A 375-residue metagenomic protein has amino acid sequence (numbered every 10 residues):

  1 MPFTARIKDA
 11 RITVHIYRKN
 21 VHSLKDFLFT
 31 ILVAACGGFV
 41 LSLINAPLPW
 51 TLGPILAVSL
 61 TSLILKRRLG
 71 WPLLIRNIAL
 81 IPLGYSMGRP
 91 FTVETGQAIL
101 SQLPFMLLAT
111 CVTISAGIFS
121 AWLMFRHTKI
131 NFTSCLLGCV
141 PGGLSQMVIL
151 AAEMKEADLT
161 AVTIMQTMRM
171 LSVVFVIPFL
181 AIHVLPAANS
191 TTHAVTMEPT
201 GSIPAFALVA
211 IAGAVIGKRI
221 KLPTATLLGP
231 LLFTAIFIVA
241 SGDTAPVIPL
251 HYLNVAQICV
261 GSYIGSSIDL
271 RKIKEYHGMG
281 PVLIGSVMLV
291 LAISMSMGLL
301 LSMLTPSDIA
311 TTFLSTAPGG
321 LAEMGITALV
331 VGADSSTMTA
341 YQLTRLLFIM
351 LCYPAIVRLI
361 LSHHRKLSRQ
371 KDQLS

Functional and structural regions predicted by a protein language model:
P2-L32, L136, Q146, A157-A161 (+2 more regions): Intrinsically disordered, low-complexity non-transmembrane regions of multi-pass membrane transporters
I7-I75, P82-T95, G201-K272, A292-L299 (+1 more regions): Structural signature of multi-pass alpha-helical membrane transport proteins
G37, T113-G117, A121, V173 (+7 more regions): Alpha-helical transmembrane segments of multipass membrane proteins
R67-L69, R89-S101, I118-N131, L299 (+1 more regions): Transmembrane alpha-helix boundary signature
P72-L83, P104-F105, N131-C139, T163-Q166 (+3 more regions): Cytoplasmic-side transmembrane-helix entry/capping segments in multi-pass membrane proteins
V93-S101, H183-E198, G242-P249, K274 (+1 more regions): Membrane-interface helix termini and inter-helical loops of multi-pass transporters
H127-M168, S307-Q342: Alpha-helical membrane segments and immediately flanking helix-loop junctions that form or couple to the substrate/ion
V174, P178, I293-S375: C-terminal transmembrane helix pair
